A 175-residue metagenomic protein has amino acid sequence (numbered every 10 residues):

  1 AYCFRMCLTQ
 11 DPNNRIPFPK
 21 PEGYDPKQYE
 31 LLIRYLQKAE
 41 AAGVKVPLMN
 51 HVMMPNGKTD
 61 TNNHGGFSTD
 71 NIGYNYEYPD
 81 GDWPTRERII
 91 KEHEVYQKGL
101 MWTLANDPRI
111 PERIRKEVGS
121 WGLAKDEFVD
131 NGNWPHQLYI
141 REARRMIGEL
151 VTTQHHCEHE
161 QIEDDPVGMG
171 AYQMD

Functional and structural regions predicted by a protein language model:
A1-D175: Flavin (FAD/FMN)-binding glycine-rich loop and adjacent Rossmann-like elements that form
